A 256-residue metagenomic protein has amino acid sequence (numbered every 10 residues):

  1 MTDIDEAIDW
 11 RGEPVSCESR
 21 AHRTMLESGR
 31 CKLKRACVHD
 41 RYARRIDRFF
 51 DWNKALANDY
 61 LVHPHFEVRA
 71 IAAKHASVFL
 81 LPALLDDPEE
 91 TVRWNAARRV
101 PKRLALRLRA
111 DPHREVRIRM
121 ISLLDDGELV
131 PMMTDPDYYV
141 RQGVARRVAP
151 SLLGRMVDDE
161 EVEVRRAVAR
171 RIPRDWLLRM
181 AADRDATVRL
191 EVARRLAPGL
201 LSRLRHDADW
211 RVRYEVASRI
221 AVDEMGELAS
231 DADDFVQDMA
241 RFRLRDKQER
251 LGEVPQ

Functional and structural regions predicted by a protein language model:
M1, M25, M120, M132-M133 (+4 more regions): Detector for methionine-enriched segments
M1-P82, D86-E90, A217-E224, A229-Q256: N-terminal alpha-helical scaffold/docking segments in eukaryotic complex subunits
R30-F49, F66-V78, T91-K102, L106-A110 (+6 more regions): Structural detector for internal amphipathic alpha-helices that build alpha-solenoid repeat scaffolds
A55, A76-L80, K102-L104, D126-E128 (+4 more regions): Short "repeat-start/strand-capping" segments in structured domains, especially the N-termini of parallel beta-helix
L56-P64, P82-T91, R99, L106-P112 (+6 more regions): Alpha-solenoid HEAT/Armadillo-like helical repeat scaffolds in large eukaryotic proteins
